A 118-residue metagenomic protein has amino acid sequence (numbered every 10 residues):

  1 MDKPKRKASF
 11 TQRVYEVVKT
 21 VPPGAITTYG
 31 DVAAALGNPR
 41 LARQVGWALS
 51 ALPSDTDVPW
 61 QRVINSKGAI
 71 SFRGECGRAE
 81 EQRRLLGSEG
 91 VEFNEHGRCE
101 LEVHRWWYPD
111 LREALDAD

Functional and structural regions predicted by a protein language model:
M1-D118: Nucleic acid-binding interface residues in structured DNA/RNA-binding domains, emphasizing the DNA-engaging scaffolds
